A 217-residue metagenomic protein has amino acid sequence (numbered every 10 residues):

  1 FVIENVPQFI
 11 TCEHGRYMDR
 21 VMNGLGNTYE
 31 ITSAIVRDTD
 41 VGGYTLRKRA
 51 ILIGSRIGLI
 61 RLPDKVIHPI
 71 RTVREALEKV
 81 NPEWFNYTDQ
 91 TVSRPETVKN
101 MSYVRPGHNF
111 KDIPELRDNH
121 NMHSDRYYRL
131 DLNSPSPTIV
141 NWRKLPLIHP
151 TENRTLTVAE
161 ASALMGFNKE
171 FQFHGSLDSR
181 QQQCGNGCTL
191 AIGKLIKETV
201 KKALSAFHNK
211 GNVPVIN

Functional and structural regions predicted by a protein language model:
V2-R126: Class I S-adenosyl-L-methionine
Y87-N217: C-terminal target-recognition/interaction regions appended to catalytic cores
